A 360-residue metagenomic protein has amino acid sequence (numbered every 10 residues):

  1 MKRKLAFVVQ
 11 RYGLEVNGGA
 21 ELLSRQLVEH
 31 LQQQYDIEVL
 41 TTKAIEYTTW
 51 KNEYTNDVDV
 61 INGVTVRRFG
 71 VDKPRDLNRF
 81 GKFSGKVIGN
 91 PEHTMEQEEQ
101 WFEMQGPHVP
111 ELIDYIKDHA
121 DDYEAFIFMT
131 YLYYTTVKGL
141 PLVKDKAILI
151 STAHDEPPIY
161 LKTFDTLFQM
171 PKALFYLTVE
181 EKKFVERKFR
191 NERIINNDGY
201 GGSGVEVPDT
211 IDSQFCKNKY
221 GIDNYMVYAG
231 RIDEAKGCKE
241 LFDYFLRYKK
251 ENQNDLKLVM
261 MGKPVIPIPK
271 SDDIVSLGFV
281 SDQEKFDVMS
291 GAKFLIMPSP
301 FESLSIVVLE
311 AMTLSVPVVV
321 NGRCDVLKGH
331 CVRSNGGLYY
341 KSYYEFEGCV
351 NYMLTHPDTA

Functional and structural regions predicted by a protein language model:
A6, K217-K236, F242-R247, N335: Conserved donor-binding/catalytic core segment of Leloir-type glycosyltransferases
I45-D118: A conserved catalytic-core segment of Leloir-type glycosyltransferases
K146-L149, H154-P157, F164-D212, I222 (+1 more regions): Donor nucleotide-sugar binding/catalytic pocket of nucleotide-sugar-dependent glycosyltransferases
K239, F286, L304-T313, L327-G329: Short alpha-helical segment that forms part of, or immediately flanks, the ligand-binding pocket in carbohydrate-active
G262-F286, G291-F294: Nucleotide-activated donor-binding/catalytic signature segment of Leloir-type glycosyltransferases, i.e., the conserved
P300: Aromatic "clamp/platform" in nucleotide-sugar-dependent glycosyltransferases that forms part of the donor/acceptor
P317-N321: Short hydrophobic beta-strand element within catalytic cores of glycosyltransferases and related nucleotide-activated
K328-Y352, T359: Change "using UDP/GDP/dTDP sugars" to "using nucleotide sugars
